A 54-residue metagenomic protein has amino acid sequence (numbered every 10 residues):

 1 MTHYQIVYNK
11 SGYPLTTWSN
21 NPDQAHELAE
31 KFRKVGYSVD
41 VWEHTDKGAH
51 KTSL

Functional and structural regions predicted by a protein language model:
M1-L15, E43-H44: Short aromatic-glycine-(Arg/Gly/Cys) micro-motifs in beta-strand/loop hairpins
Q5-V7, H26, T45-D46, T52: Compositionally biased, intrinsically disordered low-complexity segments enriched in polar/proline residues
G12-W18, G48-S53: Surface-exposed loop/edge segments in extracytoplasmic proteins
T16-V35: Short, flexible N-terminal segments of the mature chain
K31-L54: Short, mixed-charge low-complexity intrinsically disordered segments
